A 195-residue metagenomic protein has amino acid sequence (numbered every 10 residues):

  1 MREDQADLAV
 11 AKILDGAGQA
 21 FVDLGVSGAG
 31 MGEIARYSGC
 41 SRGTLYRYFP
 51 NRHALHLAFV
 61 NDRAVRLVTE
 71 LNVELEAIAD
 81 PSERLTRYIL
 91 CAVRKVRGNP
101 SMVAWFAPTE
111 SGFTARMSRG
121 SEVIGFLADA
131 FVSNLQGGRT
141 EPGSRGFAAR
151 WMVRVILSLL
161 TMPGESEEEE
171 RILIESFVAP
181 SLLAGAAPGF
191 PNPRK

Functional and structural regions predicted by a protein language model:
M1-L24, G28-Y37, A54-L57: Basic, helix-initiating cap at the start of DNA-binding domains
M1-L8, G185-K195: N-terminal intrinsically disordered/low-complexity leader segments
I13-F21, L67, L71, A92: Short hydrophobic clusters on alpha-helical segments that form packing/core surfaces in small helical domains
S38-F49: Short hydrophobic/aromatic patch on the recognition helix
A58, N72-G98, A149: Hydrophobic alpha-helical connector segments
V68, F113-R150: Amphipathic alpha-helical packing segments from all-alpha helical-bundle domains
C91-S121: Amphipathic alpha-helical segments used for helix-helix packing
R94-G98, S133, R150-E169, P180-F190: Amphipathic C-terminal alpha-helical segment
